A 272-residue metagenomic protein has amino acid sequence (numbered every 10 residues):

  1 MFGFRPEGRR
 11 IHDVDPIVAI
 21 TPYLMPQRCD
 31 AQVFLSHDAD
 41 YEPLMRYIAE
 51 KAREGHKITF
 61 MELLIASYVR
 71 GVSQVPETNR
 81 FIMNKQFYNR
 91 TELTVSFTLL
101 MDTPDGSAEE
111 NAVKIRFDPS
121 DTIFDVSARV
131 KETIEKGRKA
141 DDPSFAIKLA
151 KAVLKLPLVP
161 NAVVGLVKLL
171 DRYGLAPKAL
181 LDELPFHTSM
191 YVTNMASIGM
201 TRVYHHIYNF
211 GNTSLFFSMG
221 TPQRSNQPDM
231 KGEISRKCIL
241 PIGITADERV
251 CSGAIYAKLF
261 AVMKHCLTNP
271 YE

Functional and structural regions predicted by a protein language model:
M1-E272: C-terminal catalytic/motor cores of large multi-domain enzyme assemblies
